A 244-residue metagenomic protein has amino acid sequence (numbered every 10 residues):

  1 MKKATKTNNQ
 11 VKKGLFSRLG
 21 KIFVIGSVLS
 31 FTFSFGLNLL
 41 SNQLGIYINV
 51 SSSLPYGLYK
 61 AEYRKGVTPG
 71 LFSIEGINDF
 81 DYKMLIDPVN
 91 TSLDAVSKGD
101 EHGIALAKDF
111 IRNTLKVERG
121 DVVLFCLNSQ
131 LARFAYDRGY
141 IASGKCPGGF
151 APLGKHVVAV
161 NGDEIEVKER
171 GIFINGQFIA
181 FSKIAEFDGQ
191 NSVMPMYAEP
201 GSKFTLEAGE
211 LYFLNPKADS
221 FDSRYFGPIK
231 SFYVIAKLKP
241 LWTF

Functional and structural regions predicted by a protein language model:
K2, K6, K12-F23, L44-F244: Soluble "head" domains of membrane/secretory-pathway proteins
K6-T7, G36: Intrinsically disordered, low-complexity peptide-like regions
G20-L40: Hydrophobic membrane-insertion alpha-helices, especially the h-region of bacterial N-terminal signal peptides
